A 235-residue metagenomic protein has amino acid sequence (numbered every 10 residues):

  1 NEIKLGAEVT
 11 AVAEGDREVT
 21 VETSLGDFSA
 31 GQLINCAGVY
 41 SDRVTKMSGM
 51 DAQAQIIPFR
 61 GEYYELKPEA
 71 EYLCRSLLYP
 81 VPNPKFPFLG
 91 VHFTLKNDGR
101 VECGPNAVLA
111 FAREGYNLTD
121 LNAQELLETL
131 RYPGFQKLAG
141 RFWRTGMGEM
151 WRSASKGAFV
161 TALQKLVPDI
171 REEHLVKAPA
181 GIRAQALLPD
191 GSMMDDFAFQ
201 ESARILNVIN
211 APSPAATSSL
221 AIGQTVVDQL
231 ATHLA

Functional and structural regions predicted by a protein language model:
N1, M50, E69, N83 (+1 more regions): Generic secondary-structure signature for well-ordered alpha-helical cores
N1-V9: A conserved beta-strand/loop element that lines the FAD pocket in flavoprotein oxidoreductases
A7, G38-V39, Q224: Alpha-helix N-cap/helix-start capping motif
T10-V12, F93, D196-E201: Short, exposed beta-strand/loop patches in secreted or surface proteins that constitute
V12-N122: Flavin-dependent oxidoreductases
L118-Q124, E128-A235: C-terminal catalytic lobe of FAD-dependent flavoproteins
